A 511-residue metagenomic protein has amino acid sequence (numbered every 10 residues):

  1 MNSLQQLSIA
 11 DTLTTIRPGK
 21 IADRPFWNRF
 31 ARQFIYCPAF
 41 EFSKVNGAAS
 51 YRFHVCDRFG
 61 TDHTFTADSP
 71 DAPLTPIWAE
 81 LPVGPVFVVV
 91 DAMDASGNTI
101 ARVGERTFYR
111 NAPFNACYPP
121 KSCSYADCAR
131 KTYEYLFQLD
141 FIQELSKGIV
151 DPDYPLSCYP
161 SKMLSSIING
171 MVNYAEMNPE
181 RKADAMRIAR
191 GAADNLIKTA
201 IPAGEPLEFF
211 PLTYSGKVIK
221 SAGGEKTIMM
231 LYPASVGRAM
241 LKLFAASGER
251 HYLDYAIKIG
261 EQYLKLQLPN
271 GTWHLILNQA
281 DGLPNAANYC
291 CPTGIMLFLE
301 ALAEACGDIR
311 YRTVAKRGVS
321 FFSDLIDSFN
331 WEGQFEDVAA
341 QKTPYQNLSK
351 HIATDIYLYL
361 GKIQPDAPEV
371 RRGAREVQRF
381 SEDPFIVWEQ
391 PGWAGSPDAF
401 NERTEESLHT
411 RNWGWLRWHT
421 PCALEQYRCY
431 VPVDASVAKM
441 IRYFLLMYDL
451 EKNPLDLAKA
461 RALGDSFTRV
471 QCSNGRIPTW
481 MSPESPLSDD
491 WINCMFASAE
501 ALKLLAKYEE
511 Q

Functional and structural regions predicted by a protein language model:
N2-N46, R106-A112: Pro/Thr/Ser/Gly-rich low-complexity, intrinsically disordered linker/stalk tracts
K44-F59: Solvent-exposed loop/turn segments flanking beta-strands in beta-repeat/beta-sandwich domains
T64-A72: Short beta-strand segments within Ig-like beta-sandwich modules, predominantly Fibronectin type-III
I77-P85: Surface-exposed, short loops/turns at beta-strand junctions within beta-sandwich domains
A95-P113: Extracellular fibronectin type III
A112-Q511: Glycan-recognition and catalytic cores of secretory/periplasmic carbohydrate-active enzymes
